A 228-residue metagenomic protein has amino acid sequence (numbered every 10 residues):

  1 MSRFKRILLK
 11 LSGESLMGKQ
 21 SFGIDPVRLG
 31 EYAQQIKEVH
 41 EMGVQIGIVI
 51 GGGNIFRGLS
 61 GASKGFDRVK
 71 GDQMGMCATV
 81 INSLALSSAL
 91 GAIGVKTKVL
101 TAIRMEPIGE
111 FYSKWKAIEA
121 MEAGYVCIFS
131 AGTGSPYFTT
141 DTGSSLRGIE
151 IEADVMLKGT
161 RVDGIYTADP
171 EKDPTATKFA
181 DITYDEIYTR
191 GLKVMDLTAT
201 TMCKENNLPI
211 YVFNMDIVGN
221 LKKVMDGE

Functional and structural regions predicted by a protein language model:
M1-E228: C-terminal catalytic "cap/lid" subdomain
